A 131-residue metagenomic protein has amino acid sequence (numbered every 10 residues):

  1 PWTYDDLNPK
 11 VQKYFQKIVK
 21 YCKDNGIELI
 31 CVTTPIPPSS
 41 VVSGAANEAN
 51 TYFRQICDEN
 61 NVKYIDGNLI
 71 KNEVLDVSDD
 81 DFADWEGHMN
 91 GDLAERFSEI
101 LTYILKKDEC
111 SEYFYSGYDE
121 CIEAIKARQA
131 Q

Functional and structural regions predicted by a protein language model:
P1-N25, Y115-Q131: Secreted/periplasmic serine-hydrolase-like ester/acetyl group-modifying domain
W2-D6, V32, N72, D76 (+1 more regions): Amphipathic, alpha-helical segments enriched in basic
W2-Y4, P37-S39, G87: A short, structure-level motif marking secondary-structure boundaries and short turns
T3, T33-T34, T51, T102: Residue-identity detector for threonine
D5-V11, S39-A46: Acidic-and-aromatic substrate-binding clefts and catalytic sites of carbohydrate-active enzymes
Q16-S43: Active-site segments of SGNH/GDSL-like serine hydrolases that catalyze O-acetyl group transfer/hydrolysis on lipids
V42-Q129: C-terminal regions of proteins
